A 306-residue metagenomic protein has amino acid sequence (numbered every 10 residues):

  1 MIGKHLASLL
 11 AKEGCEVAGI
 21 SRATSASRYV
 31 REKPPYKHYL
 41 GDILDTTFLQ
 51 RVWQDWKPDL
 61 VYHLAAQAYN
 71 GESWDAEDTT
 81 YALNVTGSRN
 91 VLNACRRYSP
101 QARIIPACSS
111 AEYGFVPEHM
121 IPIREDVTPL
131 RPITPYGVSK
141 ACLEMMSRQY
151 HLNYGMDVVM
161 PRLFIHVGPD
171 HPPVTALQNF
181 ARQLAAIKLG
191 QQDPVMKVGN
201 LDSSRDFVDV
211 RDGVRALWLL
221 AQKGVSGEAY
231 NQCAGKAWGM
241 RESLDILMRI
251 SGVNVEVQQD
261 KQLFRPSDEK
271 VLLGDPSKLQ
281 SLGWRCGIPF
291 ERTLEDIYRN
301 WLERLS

Functional and structural regions predicted by a protein language model:
M1-L60: N-terminal Rossmann/SDR dinucleotide-binding element
I43-L83: NAD(P)H-binding glycine-rich loop region in Rossmannoid oxidoreductase-like domains and their noncatalytic homologs
D75-N90, R103, A111-M160, H171-P172: Catalytic helix-loop patch of NAD(P)-dependent Rossmann-fold dehydrogenases
V116-P122, M145-R205, V210-L219, A237 (+1 more regions): NAD(P)-dependent short-chain dehydrogenase/reductase
F180, K223-F264: Mid/C-terminal beta-alpha module of Rossmann-like enzyme folds, strongest in SDR-family dehydrogenases/epimerases
V210, A229, R241, L263-P289: Conserved C-terminal active-site "lid" loop/helix of NAD(P)H-dependent oxidoreductases that clamps the redox cofactor
G213, L217, Q232, S243 (+2 more regions): Non-catalytic, hydrophobic alpha-helical segments
F290-S306: Amphipathic terminal alpha-helices
